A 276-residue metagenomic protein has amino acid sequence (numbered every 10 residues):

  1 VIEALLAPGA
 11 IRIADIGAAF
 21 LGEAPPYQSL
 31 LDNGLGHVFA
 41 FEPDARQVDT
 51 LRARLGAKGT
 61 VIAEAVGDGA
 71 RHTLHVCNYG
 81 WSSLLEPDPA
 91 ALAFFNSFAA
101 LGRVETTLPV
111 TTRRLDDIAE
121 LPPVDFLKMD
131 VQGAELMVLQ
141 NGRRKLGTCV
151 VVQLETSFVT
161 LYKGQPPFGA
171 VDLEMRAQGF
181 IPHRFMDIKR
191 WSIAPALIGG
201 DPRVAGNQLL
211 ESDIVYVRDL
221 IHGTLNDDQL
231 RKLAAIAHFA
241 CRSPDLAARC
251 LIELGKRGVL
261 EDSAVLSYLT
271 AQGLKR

Functional and structural regions predicted by a protein language model:
V1-R276: Phosphate/nucleotide-binding beta-alpha loop and adjacent structural elements of enzyme active sites
